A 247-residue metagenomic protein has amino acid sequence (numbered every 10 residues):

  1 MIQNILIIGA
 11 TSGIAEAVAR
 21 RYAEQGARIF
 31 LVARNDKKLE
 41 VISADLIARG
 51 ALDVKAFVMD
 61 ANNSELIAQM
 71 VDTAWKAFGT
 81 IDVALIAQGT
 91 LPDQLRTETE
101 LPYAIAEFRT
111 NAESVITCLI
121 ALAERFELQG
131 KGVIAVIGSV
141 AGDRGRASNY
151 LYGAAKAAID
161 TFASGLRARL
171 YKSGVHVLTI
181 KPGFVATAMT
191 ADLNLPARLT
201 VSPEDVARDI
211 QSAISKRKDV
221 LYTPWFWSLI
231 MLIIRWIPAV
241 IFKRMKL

Functional and structural regions predicted by a protein language model:
T11-S12: Conserved glycine-rich cofactor-binding loop
Q25-I42: Conserved glycine-rich Rossmann-like NAD(P)H-binding loop of the short-chain dehydrogenase/reductase
I47-E65: Rossmann-fold cofactor-recognition segment
A68, V83, G89-I105, S148: Conserved mid-core segment of classical short-chain dehydrogenase/reductases
L119, A155: Active-site helix of classical SDR
S139: Residue(s) in the substrate-gating loop at a strand-loop-helix junction that position the organic substrate next
T179, L195-L229: C-terminal helical subdomain
